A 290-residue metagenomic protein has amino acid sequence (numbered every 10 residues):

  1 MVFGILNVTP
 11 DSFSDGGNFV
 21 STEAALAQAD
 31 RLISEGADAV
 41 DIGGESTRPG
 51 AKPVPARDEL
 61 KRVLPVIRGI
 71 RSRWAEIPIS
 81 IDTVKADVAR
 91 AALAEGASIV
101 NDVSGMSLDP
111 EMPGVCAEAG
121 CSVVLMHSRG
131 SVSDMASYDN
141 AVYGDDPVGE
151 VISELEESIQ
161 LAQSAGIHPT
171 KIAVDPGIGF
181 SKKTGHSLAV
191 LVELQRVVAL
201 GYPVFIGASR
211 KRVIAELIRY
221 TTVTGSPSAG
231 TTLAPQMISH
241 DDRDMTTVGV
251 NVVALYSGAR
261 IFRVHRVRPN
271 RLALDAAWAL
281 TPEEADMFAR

Functional and structural regions predicted by a protein language model:
M1-G4, R31-G44: N-terminal glycine-rich anion-binding loops that anchor highly charged ligand groups
G4-I5, A208: Pocket-edge structural micro-motifs
N7-D11: Short polar catalytic/cofactor-binding loops
F13-Q28, T47-S72, P78, T83-D87 (+3 more regions): Active-site-adjacent loop and "lid" segments of alpha/beta metabolic enzymes
H168-K171: Short acidic capping loops at alpha-helix termini that bridge into adjacent secondary structure
I178: Acidic helix/loop microenvironments that form the catalytic cleft of cell-wall polysaccharide enzymes
